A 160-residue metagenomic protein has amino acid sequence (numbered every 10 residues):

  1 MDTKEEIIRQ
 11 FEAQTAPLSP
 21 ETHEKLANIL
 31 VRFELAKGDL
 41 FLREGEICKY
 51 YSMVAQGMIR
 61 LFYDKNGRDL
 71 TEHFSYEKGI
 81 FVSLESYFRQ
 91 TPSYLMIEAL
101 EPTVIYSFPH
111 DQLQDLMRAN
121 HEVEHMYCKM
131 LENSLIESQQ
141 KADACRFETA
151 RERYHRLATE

Functional and structural regions predicted by a protein language model:
M1-V31: Cyclic nucleotide-binding regulatory module and flanking cytosolic helices
D2-E5, E21-K25, G57-L61, E77-G79 (+2 more regions): Short acidic/polar alpha-helix capping motifs at helix-coil junctions
Q14, D39-E101: Cyclic nucleotide-binding regulatory domains
L18, G67, P92, Q139-A142 (+1 more regions): Short coil/turn residues that cap or connect secondary-structure elements
E98-E101, Y106-E160: Polybasic "coupling" helices that flank or enter modular domains
